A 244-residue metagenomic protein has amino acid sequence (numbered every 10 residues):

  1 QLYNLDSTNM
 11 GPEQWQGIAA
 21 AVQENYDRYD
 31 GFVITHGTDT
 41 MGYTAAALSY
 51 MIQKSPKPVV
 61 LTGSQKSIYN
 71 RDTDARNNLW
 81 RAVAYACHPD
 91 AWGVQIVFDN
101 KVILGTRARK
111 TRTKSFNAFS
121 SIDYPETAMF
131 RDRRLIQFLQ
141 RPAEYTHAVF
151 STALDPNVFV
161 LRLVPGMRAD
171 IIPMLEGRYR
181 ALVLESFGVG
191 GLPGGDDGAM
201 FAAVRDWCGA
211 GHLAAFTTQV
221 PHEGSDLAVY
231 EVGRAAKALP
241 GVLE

Functional and structural regions predicted by a protein language model:
Q1-E24, H222: ATP/NTP phosphate-donor binding region
H36-G42, K101-I103, G188-G191, H222: Gly/Ser/Thr-rich loops at beta-strand to alpha-helix junctions that form or flank small-molecule/cofactor-binding
G37-K57, G194-A203: Short Gly/Thr/Asp-enriched flexible loops that form oxyanion-binding sites at enzyme active sites
A45-D74, V83-P89, C208-T218: Short, acidic/small-residue loops that bind anionic groups at enzyme active sites
L61-R131: Internal gly/pro-rich beta-alpha loop/helix module that stabilizes soluble enzyme cofactors or their anionic handles
L104-V189, G194-G195: Accessory alpha-helical/coil subdomains and C-terminal extensions that flank or cap enzyme catalytic cores
V189-E244: C-terminal non-catalytic interaction/assembly regions of soluble proteins
